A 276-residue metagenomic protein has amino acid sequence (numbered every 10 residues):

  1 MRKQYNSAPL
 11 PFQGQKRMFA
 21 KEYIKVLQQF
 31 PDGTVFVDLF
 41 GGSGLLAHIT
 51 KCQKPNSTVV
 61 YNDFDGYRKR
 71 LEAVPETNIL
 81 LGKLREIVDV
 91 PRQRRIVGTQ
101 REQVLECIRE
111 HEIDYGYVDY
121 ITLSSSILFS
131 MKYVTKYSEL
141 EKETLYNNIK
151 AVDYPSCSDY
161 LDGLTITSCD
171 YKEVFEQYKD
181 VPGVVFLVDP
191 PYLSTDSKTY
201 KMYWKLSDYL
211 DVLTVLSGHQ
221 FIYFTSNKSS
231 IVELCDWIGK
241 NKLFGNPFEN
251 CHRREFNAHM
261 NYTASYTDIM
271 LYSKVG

Functional and structural regions predicted by a protein language model:
M1-V35, L45, S126: S-adenosyl-L-methionine
A20-V35, H48-N62, G66-Y67, V74: P-loop NTPase Walker
D38-T50, Y61-D65, S125-S130, D180-S197: Conserved proline-anchored active-site loop of SAM-dependent methyltransferases that bridges a beta-strand
L46-C52, R70-A73, Y178, T195-K201 (+1 more regions): A short acidic (Asp/Glu
Q53-N56, E76-I79, S197-K198, M202-S207 (+1 more regions): Glycine-rich, phosphate-binding/catalytic loops in enzymes
S57-L161, K274-G276: Class I S-adenosyl-L-methionine-dependent methyltransferase module
G163-Y209: Active-site segment flanking the S-adenosylmethionine/decSAM binding pocket in AdoMet-dependent transferases
L206-G276: Long, positively charged, glycine-interspersed low-complexity recognition regions
